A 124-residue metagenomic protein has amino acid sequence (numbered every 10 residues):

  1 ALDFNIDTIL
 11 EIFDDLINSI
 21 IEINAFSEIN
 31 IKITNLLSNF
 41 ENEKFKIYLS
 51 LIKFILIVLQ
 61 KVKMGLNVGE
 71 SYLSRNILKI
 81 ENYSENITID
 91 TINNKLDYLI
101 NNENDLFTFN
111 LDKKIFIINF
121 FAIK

Functional and structural regions predicted by a protein language model:
A1-K124: Charged, glycine-rich active-site and insertion segments that engage polyanionic ligands
